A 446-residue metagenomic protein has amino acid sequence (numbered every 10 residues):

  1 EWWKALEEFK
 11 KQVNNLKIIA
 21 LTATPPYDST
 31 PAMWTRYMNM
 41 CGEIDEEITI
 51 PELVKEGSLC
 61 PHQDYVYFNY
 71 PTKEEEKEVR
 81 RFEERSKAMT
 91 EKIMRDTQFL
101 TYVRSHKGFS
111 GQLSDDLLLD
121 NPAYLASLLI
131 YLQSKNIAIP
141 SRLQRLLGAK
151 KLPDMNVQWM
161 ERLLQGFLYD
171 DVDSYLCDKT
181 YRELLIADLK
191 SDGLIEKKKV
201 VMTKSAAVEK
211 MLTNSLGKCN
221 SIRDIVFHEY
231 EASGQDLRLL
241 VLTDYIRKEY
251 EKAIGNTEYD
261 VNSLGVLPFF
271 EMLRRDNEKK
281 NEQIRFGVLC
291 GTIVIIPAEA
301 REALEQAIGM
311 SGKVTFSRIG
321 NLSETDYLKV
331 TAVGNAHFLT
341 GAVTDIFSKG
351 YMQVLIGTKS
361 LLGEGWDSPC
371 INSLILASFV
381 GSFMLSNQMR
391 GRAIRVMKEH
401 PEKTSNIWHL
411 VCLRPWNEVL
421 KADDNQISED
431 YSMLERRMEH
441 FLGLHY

Functional and structural regions predicted by a protein language model:
W2-H62: Post-DEXD/H (motif II) to motif III coupling segment of the RecA-like Helicase ATP-binding lobe
W2-K4, S29-P31, E251-K252, A298 (+2 more regions): Short glycine-/acidic-enriched loop or helix-start segments at secondary-structure transitions that form or flank
K10-L16, E56-C60, E231-G234, K279-K280 (+2 more regions): Conserved catalytic network of the ASCE P-loop NTPase/AAA+ motor domain
I19, I44-I48, Y65, G287 (+2 more regions): Hydrophobic/aromatic beta-strand patches that form the interior of the parallel beta-sheet core in alpha/beta enzyme
L21-P25, T243-Y245, G357-S360: A short beta-strand-to-loop transition that corresponds to the Sensor-1 phosphate-sensing loop of AAA+ P-loop ATPases
Y65-F68, E75-K107: Charged, amphipathic alpha-helical linkers/stalks
M94-V354: Conserved C-terminal RecA-like helicase domain
Y259, R275-N281, G287-H445: Conserved RecA-like P-loop NTPase helicase motor core
